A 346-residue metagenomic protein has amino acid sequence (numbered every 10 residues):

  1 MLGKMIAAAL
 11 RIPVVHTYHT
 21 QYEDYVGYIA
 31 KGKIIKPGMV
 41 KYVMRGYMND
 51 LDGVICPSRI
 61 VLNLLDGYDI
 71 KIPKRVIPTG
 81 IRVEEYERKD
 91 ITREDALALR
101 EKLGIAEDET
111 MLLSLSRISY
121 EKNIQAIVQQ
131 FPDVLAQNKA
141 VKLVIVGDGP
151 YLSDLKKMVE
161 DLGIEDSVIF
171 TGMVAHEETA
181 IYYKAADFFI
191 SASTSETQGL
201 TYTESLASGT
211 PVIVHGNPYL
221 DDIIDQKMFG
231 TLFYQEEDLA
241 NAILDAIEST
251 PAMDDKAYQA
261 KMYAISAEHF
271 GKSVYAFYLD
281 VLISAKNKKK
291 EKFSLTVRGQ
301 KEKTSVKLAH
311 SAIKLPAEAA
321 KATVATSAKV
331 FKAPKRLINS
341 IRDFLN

Functional and structural regions predicted by a protein language model:
P37, K41-L97: Donor nucleotide-sugar binding/catalytic pocket of nucleotide-sugar-dependent glycosyltransferases
R100, A106-K122, V128-F131: Conserved donor-binding/catalytic core segment of Leloir-type glycosyltransferases
D154-V174: Nucleotide-activated donor-binding/catalytic signature segment of Leloir-type glycosyltransferases, i.e., the conserved
M173-V174, I181-A186: Short alpha-helical donor nucleotide-sugar binding micro-motif in glycosyltransferases
T194: Aromatic "clamp/platform" in nucleotide-sugar-dependent glycosyltransferases that forms part of the donor/acceptor
P211-V214: Short hydrophobic beta-strand element within catalytic cores of glycosyltransferases and related nucleotide-activated
Q226-E237, L244-P251: Conserved acidic donor-binding segment of nucleotide-sugar-dependent glycosyltransferases
P251-T304: A charged, aromatic-enriched C-terminal amphipathic alpha-helix characteristic of glycosyltransferases across folds
